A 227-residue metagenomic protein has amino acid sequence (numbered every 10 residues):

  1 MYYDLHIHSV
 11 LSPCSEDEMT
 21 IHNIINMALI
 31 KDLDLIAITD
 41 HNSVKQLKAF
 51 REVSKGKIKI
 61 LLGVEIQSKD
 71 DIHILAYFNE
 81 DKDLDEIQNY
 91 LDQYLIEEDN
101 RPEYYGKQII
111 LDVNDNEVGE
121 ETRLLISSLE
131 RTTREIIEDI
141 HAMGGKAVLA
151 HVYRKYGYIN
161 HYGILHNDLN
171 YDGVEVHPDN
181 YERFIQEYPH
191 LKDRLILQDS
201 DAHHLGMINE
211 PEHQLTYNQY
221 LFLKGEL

Functional and structural regions predicted by a protein language model:
M1-L5, S9-M27, K31-D32, V44-L84 (+3 more regions): Charged catalytic cores and adjacent phosphate/nucleic-acid-binding surfaces used for phosphate/nucleic-acid chemistry
I36-A37: A short beta-strand/loop micro-motif in the catalytic core of glycosyltransferases that engages the nucleotide-sugar
I66-D115: A basic- and aromatic-enriched beta-loop-alpha substructure that forms the phosphate/nucleotide- and DNA/RNA-contacting
E86-N100, G119-T133, D193-E210: A broadly tuned preference for mixed-charge, low-complexity surface segments
G106-M143: Alpha-helix-centered segments that form part of catalytic cores
